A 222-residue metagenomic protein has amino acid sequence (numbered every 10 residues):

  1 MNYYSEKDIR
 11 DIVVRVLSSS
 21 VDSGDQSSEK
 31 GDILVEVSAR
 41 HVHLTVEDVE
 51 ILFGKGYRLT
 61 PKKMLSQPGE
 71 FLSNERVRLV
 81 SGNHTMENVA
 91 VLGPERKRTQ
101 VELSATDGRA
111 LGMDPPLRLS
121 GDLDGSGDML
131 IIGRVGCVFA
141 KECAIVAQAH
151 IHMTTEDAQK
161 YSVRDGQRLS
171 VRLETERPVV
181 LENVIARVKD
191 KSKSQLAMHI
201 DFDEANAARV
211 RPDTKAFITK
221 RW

Functional and structural regions predicted by a protein language model:
M1-G31: Protein-protein interaction and targeting regions used for scaffolding, dimerization, and localization
L34-E36, H41-G82, E87-R134, F139-R172 (+2 more regions): Short beta-strand-centered segments at strand-helix junctions
T175: Acidic, glycine-rich active-site loops and adjacent beta-strand->loop/helix elements that engage anionic groups
P178-V180: Short coil-to-beta-strand transition motifs
W222: Electrostatic, structured charged patches in enzyme active sites and in nucleic-acid/phosphate-binding
